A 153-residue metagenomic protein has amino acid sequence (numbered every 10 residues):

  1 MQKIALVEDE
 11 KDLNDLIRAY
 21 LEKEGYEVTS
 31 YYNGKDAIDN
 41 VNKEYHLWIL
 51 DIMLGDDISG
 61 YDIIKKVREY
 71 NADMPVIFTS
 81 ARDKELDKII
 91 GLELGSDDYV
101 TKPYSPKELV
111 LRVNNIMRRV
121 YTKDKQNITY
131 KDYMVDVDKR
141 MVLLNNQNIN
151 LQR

Functional and structural regions predicted by a protein language model:
M1-R119: N-terminal/domain-start alpha-helical segments
K3, N114-R153: Short, Lys/Arg-enriched segments at the junction into DNA-binding effector domains of transcriptional regulators
